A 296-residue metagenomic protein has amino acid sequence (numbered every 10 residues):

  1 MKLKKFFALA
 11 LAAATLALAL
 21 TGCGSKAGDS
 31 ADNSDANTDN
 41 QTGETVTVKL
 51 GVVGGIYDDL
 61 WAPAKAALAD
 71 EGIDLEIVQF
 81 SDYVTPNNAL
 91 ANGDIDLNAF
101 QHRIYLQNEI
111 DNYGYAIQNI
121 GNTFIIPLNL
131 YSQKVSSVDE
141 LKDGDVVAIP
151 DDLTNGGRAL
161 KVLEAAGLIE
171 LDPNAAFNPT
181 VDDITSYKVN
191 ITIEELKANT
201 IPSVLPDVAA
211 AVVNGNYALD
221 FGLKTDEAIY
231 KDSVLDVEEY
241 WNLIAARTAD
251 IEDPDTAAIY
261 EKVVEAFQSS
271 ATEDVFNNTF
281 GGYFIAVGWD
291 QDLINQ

Functional and structural regions predicted by a protein language model:
K2-K26: Sec-dependent N-terminal signal peptides of Gram-positive bacterial secreted proteins and lipoproteins
L20-T42: Bacterial lipoprotein signal-peptidase II cleavage site
G43-G55, I73-Q79, V146-V147: Short, well-ordered beta-strand elements
I77-N88, A175-S203: Short helix-initiation/N-cap motifs at beta->coil->alpha
N108-I120, K134-V135, D207, V212 (+1 more regions): Ligand-binding "clamshell"
I120-I169: A conserved helix-loop-strand patch within extracytoplasmic ligand-binding domains of the periplasmic binding
P127-V138, Y240-A258: A bilobed periplasmic-binding-protein/Venus flytrap-type ligand-binding module shared by bacterial periplasmic
G157-E164, E265-G288: Periplasmic-binding protein-like
